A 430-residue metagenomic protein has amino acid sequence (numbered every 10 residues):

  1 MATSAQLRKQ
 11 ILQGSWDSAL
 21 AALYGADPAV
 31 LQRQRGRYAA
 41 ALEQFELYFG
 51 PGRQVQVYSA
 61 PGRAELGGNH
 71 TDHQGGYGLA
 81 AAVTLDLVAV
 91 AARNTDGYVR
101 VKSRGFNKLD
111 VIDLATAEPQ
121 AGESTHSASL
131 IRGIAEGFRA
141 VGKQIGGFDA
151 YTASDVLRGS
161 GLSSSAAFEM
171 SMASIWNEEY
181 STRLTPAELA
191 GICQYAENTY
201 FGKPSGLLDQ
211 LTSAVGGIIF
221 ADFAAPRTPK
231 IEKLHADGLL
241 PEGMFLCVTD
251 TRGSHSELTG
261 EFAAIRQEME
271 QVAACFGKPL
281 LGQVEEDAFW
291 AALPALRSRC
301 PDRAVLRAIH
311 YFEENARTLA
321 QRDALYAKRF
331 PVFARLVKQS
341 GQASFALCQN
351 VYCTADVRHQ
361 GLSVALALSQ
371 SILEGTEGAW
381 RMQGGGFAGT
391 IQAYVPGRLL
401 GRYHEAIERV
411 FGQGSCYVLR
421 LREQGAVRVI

Functional and structural regions predicted by a protein language model:
M1-R63, G67, V88, A92-S124 (+2 more regions): C-terminal nucleotide
R53-Q54, H70-Y77, T116-S124, S154-L162 (+2 more regions): A short glycine/serine-rich beta->alpha loop
S59-A64, G68-G75, D155-M170, T376-Y394: Glycine/serine-rich anion-binding loops at beta->alpha junctions that coordinate negatively charged ligand groups
G76-D96, V215: Structural signature of FAD isoalloxazine-binding scaffolds in flavoprotein oxidoreductases
R100-K102, G147-S154, L184-Y195, A334-Q339 (+1 more regions): Beta-strand segments within the central parallel beta-sheet cores of soluble alpha/beta enzyme folds
A135-L157: Glycine- and acidic-rich phosphate- and metal-coordinating loops
A140-F148, I175-I192, G397-V410: Phosphate-handling active-site elements
S160-V248, I430: Fold-level recognition of mixed alpha/beta catalytic cores in primary-metabolism enzymes, strongest
